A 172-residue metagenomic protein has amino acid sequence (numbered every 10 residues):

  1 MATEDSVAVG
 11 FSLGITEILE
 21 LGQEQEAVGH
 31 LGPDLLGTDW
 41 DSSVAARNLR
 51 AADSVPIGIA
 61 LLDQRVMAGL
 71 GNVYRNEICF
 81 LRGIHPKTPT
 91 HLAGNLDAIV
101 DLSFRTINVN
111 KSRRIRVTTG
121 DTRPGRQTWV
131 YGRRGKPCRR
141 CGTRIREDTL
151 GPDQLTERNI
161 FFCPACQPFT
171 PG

Functional and structural regions predicted by a protein language model:
M1-G172: Structured catalytic/nucleic-acid-binding cores of DNA maintenance enzymes
